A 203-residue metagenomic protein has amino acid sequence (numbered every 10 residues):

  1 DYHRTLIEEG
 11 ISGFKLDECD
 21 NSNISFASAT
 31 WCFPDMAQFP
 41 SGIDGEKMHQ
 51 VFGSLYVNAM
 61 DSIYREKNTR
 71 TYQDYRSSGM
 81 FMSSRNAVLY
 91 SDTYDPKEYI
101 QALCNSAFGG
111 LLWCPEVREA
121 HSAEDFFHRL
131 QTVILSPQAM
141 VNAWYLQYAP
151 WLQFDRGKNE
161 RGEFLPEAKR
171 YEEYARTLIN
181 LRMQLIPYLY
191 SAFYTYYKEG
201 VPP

Functional and structural regions predicted by a protein language model:
D1-P203: Catalytic-domain carbohydrate-binding cleft regions of carbohydrate-active enzymes
